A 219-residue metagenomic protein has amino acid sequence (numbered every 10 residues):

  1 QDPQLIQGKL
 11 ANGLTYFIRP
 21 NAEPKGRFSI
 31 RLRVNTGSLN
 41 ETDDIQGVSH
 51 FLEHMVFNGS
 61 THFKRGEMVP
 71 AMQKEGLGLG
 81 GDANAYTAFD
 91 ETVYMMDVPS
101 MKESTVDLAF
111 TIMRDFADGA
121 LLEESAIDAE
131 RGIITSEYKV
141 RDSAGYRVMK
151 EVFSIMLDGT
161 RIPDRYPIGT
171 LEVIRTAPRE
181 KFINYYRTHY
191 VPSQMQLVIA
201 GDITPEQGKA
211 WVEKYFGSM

Functional and structural regions predicted by a protein language model:
Q1-I6, Y94-D97, S154-M195: Histidine-acidic residue clusters that define the catalytic metal-binding segment of zinc metallopeptidase domains
Q1-R33: Mature N-terminal segment immediately following signal peptide/propeptide cleavage in secreted/periplasmic
A11, R19, D97-P99, E137 (+1 more regions): Structured loops at beta-to-helix junctions and adjacent beta-edge loops in soluble globular domains
T15-Y16, Q194-Q196: Beta-sheet entry/capping signal
V34-S49, E53-R147, T176-A177, I183-Q194 (+2 more regions): Active-site-adjacent, His/Asp/Glu-enriched structural segments that form or flank metal-binding and acid/base networks
F116, R141, I155, G159 (+1 more regions): Phosphate/oxyanion-binding loops and surfaces in catalytic or ligand/nucleic-acid-binding neighborhoods
R147-S154: Membrane-proximal extracytoplasmic
G159, P167, Q196-M219: An aromatic/glycine/proline-enriched structural segment found at the starts of mature extracellular/organellar domains
